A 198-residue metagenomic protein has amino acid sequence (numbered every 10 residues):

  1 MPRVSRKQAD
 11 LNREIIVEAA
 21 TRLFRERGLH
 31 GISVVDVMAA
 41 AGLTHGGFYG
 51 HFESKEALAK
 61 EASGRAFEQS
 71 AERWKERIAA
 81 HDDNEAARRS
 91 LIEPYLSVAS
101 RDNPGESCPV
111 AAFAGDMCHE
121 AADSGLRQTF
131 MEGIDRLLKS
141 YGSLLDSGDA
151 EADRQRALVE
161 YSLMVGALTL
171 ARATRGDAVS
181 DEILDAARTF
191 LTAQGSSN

Functional and structural regions predicted by a protein language model:
M1-L11, N198: N-terminal intrinsically disordered/low-complexity leader segments
I15, R22-E61: Helix-turn-helix
A19-E26, R73, R77, D116 (+1 more regions): Solvent-exposed, amphipathic alpha-helical segments
E61, K75-E106: Hydrophobic alpha-helical connector segments
A62, A87-L91, G105-P109, R156-E160 (+2 more regions): Residue-level detector of well-ordered alpha-helical segments, enriched for hydrophobic/aromatic packing positions
E68-E72, E76, R89, P104-S107 (+2 more regions): Amphipathic alpha-helical packing segments from all-alpha helical-bundle domains
P109-A114, E151-A173, A186-F190: Hydrophobic alpha-helical segments that form the core of small-molecule binding pockets and/or dimer interfaces
A122-T129, M164, L170-R175: An extended, acidic
